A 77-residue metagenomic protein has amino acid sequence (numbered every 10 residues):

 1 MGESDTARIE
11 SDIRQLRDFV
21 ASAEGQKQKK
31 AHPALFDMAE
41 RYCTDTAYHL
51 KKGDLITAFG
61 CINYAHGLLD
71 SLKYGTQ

Functional and structural regions predicted by a protein language model:
M1-F36: Amphipathic, heptad-repeat alpha-helical segments
L16, D54-L55: OB-fold and OB-like single-stranded nucleic-acid-recognition modules and their adjacent interaction interfaces
K27, H66-Q77: Short, charge-rich amphipathic alpha-helical segments embedded in non-transmembrane helical bundles/solenoids
P33-D37, I56-N63: Short, charged, amphipathic alpha-helical segments
A39, T44-T46: Conserved small-residue packing positions in alpha-helical repeats and bundles
